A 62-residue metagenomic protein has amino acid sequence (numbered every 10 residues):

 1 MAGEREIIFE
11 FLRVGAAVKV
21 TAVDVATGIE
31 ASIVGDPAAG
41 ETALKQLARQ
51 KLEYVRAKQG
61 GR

Functional and structural regions predicted by a protein language model:
E4-Q59: Amphipathic, hydrophobic secondary-structure cores in small proteins
